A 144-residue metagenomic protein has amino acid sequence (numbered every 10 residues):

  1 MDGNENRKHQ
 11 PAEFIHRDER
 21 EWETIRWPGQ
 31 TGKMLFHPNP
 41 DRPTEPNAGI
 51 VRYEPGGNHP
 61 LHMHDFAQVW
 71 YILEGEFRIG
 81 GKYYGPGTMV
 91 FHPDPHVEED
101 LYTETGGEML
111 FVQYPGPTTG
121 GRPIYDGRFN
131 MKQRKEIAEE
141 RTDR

Functional and structural regions predicted by a protein language model:
M1-T44, D126-R144: A short, N-terminal "cap"/entry segment at the start of jelly-roll beta-barrel domains of the cupin/DSBH fold
K33-H37, P46-M63, K82, P93-H96: Conserved short histidine dyad/triad with adjacent acidic residue
N47, Q68, T105: Residues that flank catalytic or metal-binding motifs in active/ligand-binding sites
G49-Y53, L73-G75, L110-V112: Short, well-ordered beta-strand segments in beta-rich or mixed alpha/beta enzyme and ligand-binding folds
E54, Y83-T105, V112-P115: Conserved metal-binding segment of the jelly-roll/cupin
P55, H64-I79: Glycine- and acidic-residue-biased ligand/ion/polar-headgroup-sensing regions
L61-F66, E136-E139: Short, low-complexity cationic-aromatic patches
E99, E104-R144: Double-stranded beta-helix
